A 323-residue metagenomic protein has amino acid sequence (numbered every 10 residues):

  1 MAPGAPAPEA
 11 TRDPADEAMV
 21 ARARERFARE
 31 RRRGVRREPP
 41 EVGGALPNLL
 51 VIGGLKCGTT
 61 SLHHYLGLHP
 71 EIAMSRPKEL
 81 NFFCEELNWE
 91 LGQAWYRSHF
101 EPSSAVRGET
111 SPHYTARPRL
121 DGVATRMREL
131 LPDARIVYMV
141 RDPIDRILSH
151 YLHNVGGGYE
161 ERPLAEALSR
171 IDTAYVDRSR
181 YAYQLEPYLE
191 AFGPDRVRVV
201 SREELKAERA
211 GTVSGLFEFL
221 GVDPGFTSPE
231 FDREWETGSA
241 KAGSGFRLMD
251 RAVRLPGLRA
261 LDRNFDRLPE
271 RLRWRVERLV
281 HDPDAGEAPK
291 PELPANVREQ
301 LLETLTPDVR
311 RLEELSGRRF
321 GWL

Functional and structural regions predicted by a protein language model:
M1-L323: Anion-recognition interface
